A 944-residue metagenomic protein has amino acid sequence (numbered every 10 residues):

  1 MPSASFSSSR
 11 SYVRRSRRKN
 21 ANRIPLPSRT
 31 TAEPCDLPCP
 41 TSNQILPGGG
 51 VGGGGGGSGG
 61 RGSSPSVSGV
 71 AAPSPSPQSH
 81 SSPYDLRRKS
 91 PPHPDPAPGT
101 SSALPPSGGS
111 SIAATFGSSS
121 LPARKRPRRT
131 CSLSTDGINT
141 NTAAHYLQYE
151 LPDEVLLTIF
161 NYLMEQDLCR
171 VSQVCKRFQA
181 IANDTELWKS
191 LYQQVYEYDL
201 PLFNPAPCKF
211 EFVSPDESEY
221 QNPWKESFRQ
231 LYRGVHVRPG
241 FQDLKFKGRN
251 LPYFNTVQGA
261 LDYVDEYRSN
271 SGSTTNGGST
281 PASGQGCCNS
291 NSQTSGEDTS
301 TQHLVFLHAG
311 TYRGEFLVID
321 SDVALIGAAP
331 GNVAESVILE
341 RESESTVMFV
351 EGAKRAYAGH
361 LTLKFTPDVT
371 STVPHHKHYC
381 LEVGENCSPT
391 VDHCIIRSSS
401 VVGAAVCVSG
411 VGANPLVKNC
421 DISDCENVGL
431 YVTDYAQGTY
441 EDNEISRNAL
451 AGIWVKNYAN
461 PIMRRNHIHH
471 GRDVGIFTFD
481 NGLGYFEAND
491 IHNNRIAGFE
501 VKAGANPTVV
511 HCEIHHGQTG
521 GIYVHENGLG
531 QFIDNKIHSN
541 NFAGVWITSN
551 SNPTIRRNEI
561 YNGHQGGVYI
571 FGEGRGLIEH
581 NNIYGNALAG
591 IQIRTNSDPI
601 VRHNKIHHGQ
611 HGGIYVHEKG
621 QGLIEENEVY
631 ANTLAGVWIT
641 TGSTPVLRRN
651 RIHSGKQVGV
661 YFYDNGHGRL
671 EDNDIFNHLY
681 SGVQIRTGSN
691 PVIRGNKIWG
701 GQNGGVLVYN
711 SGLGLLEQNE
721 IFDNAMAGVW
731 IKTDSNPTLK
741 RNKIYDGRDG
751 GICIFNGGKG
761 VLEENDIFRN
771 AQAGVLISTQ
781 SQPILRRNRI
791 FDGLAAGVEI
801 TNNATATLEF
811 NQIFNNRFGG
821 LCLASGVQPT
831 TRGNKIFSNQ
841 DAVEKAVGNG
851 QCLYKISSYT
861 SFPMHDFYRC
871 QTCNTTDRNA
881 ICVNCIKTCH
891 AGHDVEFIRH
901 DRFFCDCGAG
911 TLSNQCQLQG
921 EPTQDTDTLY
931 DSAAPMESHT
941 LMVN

Functional and structural regions predicted by a protein language model:
M1-N161, R170, A180-K245, N270-S271 (+2 more regions): CRL adaptor-proximal regions
Q258, R268-A324, A328-V337, E342-E344: N-terminal extracellular ligand-recognition/capping segment immediately after the signal peptide
P281, E340-F349, T370-V383, S398-S409 (+18 more regions): Extracellular beta-strand/beta-solenoid scaffold signature
D322-H376: Right-handed parallel beta-helix/beta-spiral solenoid domain characteristic of secreted/periplasmic
L325-I326, A356-H360, P389-H393, P415-K418 (+18 more regions): All-beta strand scaffolds that present successive hydrophobic residues in beta-strands
Q828-T876, G908, Q924-T926, P935-V943: Intrinsically disordered, low-complexity acidic/polar tracts
D866-Q919: Cys/His-rich Zn2+-coordinating "finger/knuckle" modules used by eukaryotic regulatory proteins
